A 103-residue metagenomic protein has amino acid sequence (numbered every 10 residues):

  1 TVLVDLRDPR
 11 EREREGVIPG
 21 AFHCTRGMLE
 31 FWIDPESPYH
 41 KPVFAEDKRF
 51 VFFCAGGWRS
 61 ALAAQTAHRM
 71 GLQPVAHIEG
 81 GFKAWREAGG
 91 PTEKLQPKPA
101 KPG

Functional and structural regions predicted by a protein language model:
T1-V2, P9-F50, W58-G103: Rhodanese-like catalytic fold shared by cysteine-dependent sulfurtransferases and DSP/PTP-type phosphatases
F53: Short, surface-exposed ligand- or partner-binding patches at beta-edge/loop junctions that are enriched in aromatics
